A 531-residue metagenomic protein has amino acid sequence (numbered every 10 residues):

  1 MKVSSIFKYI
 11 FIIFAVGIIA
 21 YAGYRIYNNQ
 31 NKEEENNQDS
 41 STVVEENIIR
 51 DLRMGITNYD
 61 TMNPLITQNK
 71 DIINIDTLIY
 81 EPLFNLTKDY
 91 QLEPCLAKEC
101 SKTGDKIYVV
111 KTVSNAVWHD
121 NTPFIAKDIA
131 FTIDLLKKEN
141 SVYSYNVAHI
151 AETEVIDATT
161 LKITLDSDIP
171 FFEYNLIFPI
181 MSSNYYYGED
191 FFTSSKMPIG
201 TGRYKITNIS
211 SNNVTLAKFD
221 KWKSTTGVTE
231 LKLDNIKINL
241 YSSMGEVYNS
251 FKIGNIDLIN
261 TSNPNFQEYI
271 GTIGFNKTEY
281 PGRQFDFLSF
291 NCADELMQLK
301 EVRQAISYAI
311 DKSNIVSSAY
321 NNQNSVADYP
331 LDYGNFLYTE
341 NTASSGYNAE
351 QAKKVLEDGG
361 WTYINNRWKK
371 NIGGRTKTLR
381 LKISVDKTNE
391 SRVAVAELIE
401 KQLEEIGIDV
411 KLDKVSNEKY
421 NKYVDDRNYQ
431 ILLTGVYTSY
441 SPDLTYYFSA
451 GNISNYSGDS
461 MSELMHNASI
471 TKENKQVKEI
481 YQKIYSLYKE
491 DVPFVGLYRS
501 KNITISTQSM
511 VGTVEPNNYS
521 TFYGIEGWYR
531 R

Functional and structural regions predicted by a protein language model:
V16-I19, N213, A309-E340, S391-E400 (+1 more regions): Detector for C-terminal structural segments
G55-G104, D134, I199: N-terminal lobe/hinge region of extracytoplasmic solute-binding protein
I56-D76, L96-A97, T122, F172-M181 (+2 more regions): A structural "hinge/loop" feature
K70, Q91, L176-L231, N235-K237 (+4 more regions): Gly/Pro-rich hinge or "lid" segments in bacterial periplasmic/extracellular proteins
K98-N140, K162, L296-Q298: Aromatic- and charge-enriched surface segment that lines or borders ligand/interaction sites
S101-T103, Y145-Y187, K205-N208: Surface-exposed binding/hinge segments that line and control ligand-binding clefts or catalytic entry sites
W222-Y269, D409-K411: Ligand-site clamp/hinge motif
Q298-E400, K483: Append "and occasionally in soluble cytosolic enzymes with long acidic Gly/Pro-rich linkers
